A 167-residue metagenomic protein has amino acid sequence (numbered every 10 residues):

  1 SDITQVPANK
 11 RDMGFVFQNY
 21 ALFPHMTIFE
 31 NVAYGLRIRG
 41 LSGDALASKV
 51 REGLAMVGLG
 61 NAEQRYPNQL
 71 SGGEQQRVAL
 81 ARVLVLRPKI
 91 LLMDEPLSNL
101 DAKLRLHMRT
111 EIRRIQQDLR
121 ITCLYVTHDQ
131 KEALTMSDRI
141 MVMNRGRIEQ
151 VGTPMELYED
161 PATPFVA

Functional and structural regions predicted by a protein language model:
A8-G14, Q18, L22-F165: ABC ATPase nucleotide-binding domains
